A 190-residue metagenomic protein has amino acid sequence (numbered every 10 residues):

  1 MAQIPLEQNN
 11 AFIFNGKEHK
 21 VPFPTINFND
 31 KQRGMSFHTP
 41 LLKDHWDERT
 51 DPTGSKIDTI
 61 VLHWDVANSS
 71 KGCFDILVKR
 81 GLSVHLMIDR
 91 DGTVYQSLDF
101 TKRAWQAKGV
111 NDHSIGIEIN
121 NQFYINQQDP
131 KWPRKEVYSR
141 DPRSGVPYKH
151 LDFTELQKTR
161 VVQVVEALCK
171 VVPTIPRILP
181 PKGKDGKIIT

Functional and structural regions predicted by a protein language model:
M1-F14, K20-V21: Polar/acidic, low-complexity leader/linker segments enriched in S/T/G and N/D
N15-K17, P22-I175: Active-site-adjacent loop/helix surface patches within enzyme catalytic domains that shape the substrate-binding cleft
V171-T190: Surface-exposed patches in mature extracellular/periplasmic domains of secreted proteins
